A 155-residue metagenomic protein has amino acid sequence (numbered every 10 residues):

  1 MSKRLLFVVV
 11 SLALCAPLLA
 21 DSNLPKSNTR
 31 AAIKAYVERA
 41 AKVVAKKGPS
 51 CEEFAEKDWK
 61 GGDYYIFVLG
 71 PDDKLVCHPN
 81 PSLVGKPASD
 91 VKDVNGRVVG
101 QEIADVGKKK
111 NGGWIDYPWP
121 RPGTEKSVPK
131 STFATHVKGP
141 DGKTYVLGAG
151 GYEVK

Functional and structural regions predicted by a protein language model:
R4-L6, P17-K155: N-terminal membrane-sensor/transducer module of prokaryotic signaling receptors
L12-A13: Repetitive helical segments and hydrophobic/amphipathic motifs
